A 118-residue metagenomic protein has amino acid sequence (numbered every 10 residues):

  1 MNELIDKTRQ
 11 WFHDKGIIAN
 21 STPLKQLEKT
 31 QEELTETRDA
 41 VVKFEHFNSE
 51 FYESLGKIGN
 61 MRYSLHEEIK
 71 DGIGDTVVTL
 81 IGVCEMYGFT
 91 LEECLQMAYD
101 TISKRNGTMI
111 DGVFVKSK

Functional and structural regions predicted by a protein language model:
M1-I73, V77-K118: Flexible "arm" and connector segments at domain edges
